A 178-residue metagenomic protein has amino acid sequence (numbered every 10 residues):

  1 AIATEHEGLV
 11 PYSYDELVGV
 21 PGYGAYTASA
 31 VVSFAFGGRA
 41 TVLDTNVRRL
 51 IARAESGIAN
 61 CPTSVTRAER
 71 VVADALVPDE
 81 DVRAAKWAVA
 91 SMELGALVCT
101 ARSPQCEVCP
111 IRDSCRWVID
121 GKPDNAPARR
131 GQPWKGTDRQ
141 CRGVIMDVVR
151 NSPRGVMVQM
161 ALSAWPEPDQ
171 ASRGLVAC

Functional and structural regions predicted by a protein language model:
A1-R142, V148-S172: Catalytic cores of DNA base-excision repair glycosylases
F34, A177-C178: Alpha-helical DNA-recognition elements
